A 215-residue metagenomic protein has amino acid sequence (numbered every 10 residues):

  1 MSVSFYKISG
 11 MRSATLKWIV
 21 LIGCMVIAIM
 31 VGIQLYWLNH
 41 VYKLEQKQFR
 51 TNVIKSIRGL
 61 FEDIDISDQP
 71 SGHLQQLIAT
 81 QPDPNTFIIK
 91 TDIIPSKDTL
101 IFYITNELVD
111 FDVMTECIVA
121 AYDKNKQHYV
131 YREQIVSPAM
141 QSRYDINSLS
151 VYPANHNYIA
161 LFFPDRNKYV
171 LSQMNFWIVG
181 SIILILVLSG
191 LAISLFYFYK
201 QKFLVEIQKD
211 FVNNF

Functional and structural regions predicted by a protein language model:
M1-L21, D165-R166: Positive-inside N-terminal membrane-insertion signal
T15-W37: Extreme N-terminal signal-anchor transmembrane helix of membrane signaling/transducer proteins, especially in bacteria
V31-Q48, Y197: N-terminal membrane-insertion alpha helix
F49, S194-Q208: Juxtamembrane alpha-helical signal-transduction segment immediately C-terminal to a transmembrane helix
I54-Y129: Membrane-proximal low-complexity regions enriched in glycine and acidic/polar residues
Y103-F176: Extracytoplasmic
V170-V187, I193-F196: N-terminal membrane-entry
I207-F215: Short alpha-helical H-box segment flanking the phosphoacceptor histidine in two-component systems
